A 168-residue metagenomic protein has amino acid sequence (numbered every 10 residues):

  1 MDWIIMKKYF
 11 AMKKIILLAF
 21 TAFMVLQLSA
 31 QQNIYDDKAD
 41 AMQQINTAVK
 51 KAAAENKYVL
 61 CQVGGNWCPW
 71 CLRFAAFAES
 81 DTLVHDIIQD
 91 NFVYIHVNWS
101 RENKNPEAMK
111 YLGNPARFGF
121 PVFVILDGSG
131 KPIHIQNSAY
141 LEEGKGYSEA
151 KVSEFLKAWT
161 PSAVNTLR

Functional and structural regions predicted by a protein language model:
M1-Q32: Bacterial Sec-dependent N-terminal signal peptides
Q31-E55, P161-V164: N-terminal leader/targeting and pre-domain segments
D36-A39, R73, S100-E102: Short, flexible loop segments at the rims of nucleotide/cofactor-binding pockets, characterized by
Q43-N46, K50, L72, D86 (+1 more regions): Solvent-exposed, polar/charged alpha-helical surfaces in well-ordered, non-transmembrane soluble domains, broadly
A48-S80: Local sequence-structure signature of Cys/Sec-based thiol-disulfide redox active-site neighborhoods
N56, G64-W67, A75, H96 (+2 more regions): Sec/Tat-exported extracytoplasmic proteins
S80-H85, Q89-V152: Thioredoxin-like thiol-disulfide oxidoreductase module
K145-R168: C-terminal partner/receptor-binding element of secreted or periplasmic proteins
